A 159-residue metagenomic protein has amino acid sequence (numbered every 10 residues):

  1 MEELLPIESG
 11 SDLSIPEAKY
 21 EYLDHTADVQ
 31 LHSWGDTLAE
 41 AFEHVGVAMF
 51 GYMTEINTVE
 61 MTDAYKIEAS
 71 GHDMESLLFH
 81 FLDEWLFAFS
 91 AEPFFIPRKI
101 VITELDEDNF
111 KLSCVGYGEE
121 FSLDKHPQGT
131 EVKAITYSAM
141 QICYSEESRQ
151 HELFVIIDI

Functional and structural regions predicted by a protein language model:
M1-I159: Intrinsically disordered, low-complexity regions
